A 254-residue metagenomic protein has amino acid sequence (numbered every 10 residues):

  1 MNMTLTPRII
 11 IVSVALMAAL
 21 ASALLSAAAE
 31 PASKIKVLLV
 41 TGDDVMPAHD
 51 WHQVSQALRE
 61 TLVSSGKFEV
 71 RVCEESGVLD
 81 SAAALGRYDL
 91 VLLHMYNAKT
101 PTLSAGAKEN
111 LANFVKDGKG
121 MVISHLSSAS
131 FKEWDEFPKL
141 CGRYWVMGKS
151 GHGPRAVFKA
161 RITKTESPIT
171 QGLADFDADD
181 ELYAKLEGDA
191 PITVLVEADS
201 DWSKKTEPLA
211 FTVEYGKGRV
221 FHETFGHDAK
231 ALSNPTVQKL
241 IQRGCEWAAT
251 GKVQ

Functional and structural regions predicted by a protein language model:
M1-P7: N-terminal secretory signal peptides that target proteins for export/translocation
I10-A23: Bacterial N-terminal signal peptides
A23-A29: Signal peptide processing junction and immediate N-terminal pro/mature segment of secreted/exported proteins
A29-I35, S64, E74, D201-K205 (+1 more regions): Extracellular ligand-binding/catalytic regions of CAZymes and related secreted enzymes and adhesion modules
A29-Y88, V253: Aromatic-Pro/Gly-enriched surface loop or interdomain linker that acts as a lid/target-recognition segment
L38-D43, L85-F131, K217: Short alpha-beta junction capping motif
S55, R59, K108-A112, W134 (+1 more regions): Extracytoplasmic/secreted envelope proteins and their assembly/folding machinery, especially bacterial periplasmic
S124-K204: An acidic, glycine-rich "communication" segment
